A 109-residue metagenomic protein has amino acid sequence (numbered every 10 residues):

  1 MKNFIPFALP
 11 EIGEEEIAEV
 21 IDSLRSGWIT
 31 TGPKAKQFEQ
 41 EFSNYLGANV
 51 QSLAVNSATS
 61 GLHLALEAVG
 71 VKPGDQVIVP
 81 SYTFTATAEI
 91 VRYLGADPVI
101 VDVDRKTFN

Functional and structural regions predicted by a protein language model:
M1-A68, K72, Y93-L94: Conserved PLP-binding active-site segment in aminotransferase class I/II-type PLP enzymes
E67, V71-N109: PLP-dependent aminotransferase-like
